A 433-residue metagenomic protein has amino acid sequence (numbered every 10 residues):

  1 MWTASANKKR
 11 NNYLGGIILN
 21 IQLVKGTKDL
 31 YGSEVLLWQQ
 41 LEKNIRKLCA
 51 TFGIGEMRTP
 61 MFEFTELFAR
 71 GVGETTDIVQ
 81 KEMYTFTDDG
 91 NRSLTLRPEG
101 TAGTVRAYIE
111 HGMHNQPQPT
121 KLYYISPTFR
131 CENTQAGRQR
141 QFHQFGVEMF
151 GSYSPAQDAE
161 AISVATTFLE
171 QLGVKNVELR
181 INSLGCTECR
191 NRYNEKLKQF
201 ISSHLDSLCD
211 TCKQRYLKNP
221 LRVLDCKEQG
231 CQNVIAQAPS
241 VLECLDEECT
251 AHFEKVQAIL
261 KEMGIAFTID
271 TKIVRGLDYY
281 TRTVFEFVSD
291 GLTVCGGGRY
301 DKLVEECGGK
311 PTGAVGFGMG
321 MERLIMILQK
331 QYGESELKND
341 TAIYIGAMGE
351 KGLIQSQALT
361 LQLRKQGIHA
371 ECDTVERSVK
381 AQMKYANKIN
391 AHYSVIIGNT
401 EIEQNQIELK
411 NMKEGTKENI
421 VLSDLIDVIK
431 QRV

Functional and structural regions predicted by a protein language model:
N7-N11: Polybasic, lysine-rich low-complexity intrinsically disordered segments
Y13-V433: TRNA-recognition modules of translation machinery and tRNA-sensing kinases, especially anticodon-binding
